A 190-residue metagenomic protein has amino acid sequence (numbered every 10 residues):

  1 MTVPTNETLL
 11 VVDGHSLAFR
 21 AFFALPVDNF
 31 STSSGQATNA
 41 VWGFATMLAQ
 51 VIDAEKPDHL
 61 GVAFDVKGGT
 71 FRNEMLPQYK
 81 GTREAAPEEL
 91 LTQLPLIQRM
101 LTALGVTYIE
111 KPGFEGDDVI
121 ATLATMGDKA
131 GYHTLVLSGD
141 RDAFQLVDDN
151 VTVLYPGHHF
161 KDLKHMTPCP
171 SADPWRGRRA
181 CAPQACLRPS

Functional and structural regions predicted by a protein language model:
M1-G61, D65, F71-R72: Non-catalytic, usually N-terminal nucleic-acid engagement modules in DNA/RNA processing proteins
T2-N6, F30-S31, G81-S190: Extended two-metal-dependent nuclease catalytic cores across DNA- and RNA-processing enzymes
T70-R72, F144-Q145: Short catalytic/ligand-binding loop motif for oxyanion handling, primarily in non-cytosolic enzymes, centered on
N73-Q78: Glycine-rich loop at the start of a catalytic domain that most often binds anionic cofactors/ligands
